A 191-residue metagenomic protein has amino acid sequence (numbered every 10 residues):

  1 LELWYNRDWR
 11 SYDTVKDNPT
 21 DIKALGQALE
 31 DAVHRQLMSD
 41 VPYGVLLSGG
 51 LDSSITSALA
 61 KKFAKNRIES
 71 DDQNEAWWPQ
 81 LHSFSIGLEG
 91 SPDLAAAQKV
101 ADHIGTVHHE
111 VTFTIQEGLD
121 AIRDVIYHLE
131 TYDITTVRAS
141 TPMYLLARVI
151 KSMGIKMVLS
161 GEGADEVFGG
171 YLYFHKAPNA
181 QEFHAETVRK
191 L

Functional and structural regions predicted by a protein language model:
L1-R7: Non-catalytic substrate-recognition/targeting regions of SAM-dependent transferases
R7-L191: ATP-dependent adenylate-handling active sites, centered on carboxylate activation for C-N bond formation
